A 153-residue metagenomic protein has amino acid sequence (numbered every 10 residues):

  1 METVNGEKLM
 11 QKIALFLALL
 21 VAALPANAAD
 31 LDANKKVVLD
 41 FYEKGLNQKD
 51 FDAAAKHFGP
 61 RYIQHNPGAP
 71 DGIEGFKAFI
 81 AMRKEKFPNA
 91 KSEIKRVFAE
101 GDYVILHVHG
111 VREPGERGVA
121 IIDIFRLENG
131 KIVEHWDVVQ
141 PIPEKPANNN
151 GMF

Functional and structural regions predicted by a protein language model:
M1-L9: Short, Lys/Arg-enriched N-terminal segments with co-localized hydrophobic residues within the first ~10-30 amino acids
E2-T3, A18, F125-E128: Residue-level detector of alpha-helix boundary/anchor positions
Q11-F16: Sec-dependent signal peptide recognition, specifically the positively charged N-region followed immediately by
L19-A26: Hydrophobic h-region of N-terminal signal peptides that target proteins for export in Gram-negative bacteria
A26-F153: C-terminal and inter-domain tail/linker signature
